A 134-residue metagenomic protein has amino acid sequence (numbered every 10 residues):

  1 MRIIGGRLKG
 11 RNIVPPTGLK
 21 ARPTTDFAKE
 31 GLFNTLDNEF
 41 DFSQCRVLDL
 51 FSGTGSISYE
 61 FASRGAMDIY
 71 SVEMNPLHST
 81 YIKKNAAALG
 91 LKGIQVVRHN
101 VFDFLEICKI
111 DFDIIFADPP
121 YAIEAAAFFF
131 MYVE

Functional and structural regions predicted by a protein language model:
M1-E134: Class I S-adenosyl-L-methionine-dependent methyltransferase catalytic core
